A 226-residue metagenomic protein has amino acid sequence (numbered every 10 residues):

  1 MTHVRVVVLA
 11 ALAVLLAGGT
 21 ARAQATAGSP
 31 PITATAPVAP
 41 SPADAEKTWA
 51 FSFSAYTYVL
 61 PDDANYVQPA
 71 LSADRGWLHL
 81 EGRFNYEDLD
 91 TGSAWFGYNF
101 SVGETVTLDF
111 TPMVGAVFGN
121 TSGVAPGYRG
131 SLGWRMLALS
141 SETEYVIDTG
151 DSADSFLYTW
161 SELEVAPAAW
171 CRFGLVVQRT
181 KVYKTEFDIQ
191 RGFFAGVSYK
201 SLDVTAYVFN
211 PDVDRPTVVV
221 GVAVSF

Functional and structural regions predicted by a protein language model:
M1-K47, F226: Cleavable N-terminal export/targeting peptides
L12, L16-A17, T26, M113 (+3 more regions): Intrinsically disordered, low-complexity segments enriched in small/polar residues
E46-A50, A64: Onset of an N-terminal alpha helix
W49-V59, P69-L71, R75-E87, A94 (+5 more regions): Transmembrane beta-strand segments that form the barrel wall of outer-membrane beta-barrel proteins
T57-D63, A153, Y183-E186: Short, solvent-exposed secondary-structure boundary motifs
N65-G76, T91-D109, V124-S141, S155-P167 (+3 more regions): Feature captures outer-membrane beta-barrel proteins of Gram-negative bacteria and organelles
G150-E164, V176-Q178, V182: A mid-sequence, solvent-exposed acidic-amphipathic segment
